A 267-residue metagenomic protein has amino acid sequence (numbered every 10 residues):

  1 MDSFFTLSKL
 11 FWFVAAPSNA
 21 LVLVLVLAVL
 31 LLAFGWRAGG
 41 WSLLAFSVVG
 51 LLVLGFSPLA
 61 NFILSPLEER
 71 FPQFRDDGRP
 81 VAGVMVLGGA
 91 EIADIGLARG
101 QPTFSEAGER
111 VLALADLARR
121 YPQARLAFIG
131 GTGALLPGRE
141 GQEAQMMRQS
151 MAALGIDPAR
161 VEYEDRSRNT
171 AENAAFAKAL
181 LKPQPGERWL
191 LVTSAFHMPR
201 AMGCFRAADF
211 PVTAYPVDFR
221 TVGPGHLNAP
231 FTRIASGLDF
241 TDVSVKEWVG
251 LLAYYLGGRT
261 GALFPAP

Functional and structural regions predicted by a protein language model:
M1-L32: Membrane-embedded alpha-helical segments of integral membrane proteins
S3-F11, L59, I63-L67, V245-L252: Hydrophobic alpha-helical segments of integral membrane proteins, encompassing both true transmembrane helices
S18-A20, S57, G258-R259, P267: Extended, histidine- and acidic-residue-enriched regions that form the cofactor-binding/catalytic faces
L32-W41: Membrane-interface helix-boundary motifs at transmembrane edges
R37, P66-Q73, G258-L263: Transmembrane helix-loop junctions in multipass membrane proteins, especially transporters and channels
S42-S57: Hydrophobic membrane-insertion alpha-helices, especially the h-region of bacterial N-terminal signal peptides
V53-D242: A structural signal for short, hydrophobic/glycine-enriched beta-strand patches
H226-T232, D239-P267: Extracytoplasmic/luminal low-complexity segments enriched in Pro/Gly and acidic/polar residues that act as flexible
